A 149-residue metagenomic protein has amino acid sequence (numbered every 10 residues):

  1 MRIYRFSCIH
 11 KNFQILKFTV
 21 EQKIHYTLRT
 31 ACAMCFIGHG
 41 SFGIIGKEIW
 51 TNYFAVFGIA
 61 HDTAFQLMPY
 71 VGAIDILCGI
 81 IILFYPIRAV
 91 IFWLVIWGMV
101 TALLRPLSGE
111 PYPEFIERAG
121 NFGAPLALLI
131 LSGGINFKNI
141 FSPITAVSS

Functional and structural regions predicted by a protein language model:
M1-I45, D62-A73, L77, I81-S149: Extended, low-polarity transmembrane helix blocks
I44-N52: Membrane-helix interface motif
N52-F65: Perimembrane loop-to-helix junctions flanking transmembrane segments
